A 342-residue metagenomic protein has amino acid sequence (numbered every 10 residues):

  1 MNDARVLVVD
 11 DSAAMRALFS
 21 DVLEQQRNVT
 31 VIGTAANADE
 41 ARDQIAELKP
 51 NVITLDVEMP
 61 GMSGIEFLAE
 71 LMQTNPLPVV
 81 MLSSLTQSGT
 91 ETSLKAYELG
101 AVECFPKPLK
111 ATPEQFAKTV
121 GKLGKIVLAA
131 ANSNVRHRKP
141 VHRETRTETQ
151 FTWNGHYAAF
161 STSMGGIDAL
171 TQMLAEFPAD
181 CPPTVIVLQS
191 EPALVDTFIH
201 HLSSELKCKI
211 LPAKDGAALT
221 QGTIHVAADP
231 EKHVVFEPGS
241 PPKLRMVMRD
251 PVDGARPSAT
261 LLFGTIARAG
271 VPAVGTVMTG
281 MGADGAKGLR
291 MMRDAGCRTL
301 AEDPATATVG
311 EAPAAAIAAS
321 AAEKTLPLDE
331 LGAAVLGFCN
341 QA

Functional and structural regions predicted by a protein language model:
N2-L7, A13-E24, D39-E40, A46-E47 (+2 more regions): Conserved acid/base catalytic micro-environments in cytosolic active-site loops
N28-A36, Q44: Short hydrophobic/Thr-rich beta-strand motif most characteristic of the beta2 strand and flanking loop of CheY-like
